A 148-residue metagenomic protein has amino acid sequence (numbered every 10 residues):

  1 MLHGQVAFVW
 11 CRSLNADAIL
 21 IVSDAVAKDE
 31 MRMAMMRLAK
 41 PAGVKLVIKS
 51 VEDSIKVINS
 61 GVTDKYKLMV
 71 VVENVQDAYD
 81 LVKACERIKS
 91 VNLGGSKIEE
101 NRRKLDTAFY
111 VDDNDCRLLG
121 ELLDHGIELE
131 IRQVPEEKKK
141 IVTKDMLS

Functional and structural regions predicted by a protein language model:
M1-K40, K45: Long, hydrophobic N-terminal alpha-helical segment
L2-H3, K49, N114: Short secondary-structure boundary/capping elements
A7-F8, A78, L119: Generic hydrophobic/aromatic pocket-lining and core-packing "Φ" positions
S23-V26, V51-D53, V75, G94-I98 (+1 more regions): Short, ordered loop/turn segments at secondary-structure junctions
R37-A39, K65, F109, S148: Short, hinge-like loop/turn segments at secondary-structure boundaries
K40, V82, L123: Anion (oxyanion) recognition and catalysis
L46-G94: Ordered, amphipathic secondary-structure segments that act as subunit-interaction surfaces in large macromolecular
K89-S148: Glycine-rich, aromatic-bearing surface loops/beta-hairpins
